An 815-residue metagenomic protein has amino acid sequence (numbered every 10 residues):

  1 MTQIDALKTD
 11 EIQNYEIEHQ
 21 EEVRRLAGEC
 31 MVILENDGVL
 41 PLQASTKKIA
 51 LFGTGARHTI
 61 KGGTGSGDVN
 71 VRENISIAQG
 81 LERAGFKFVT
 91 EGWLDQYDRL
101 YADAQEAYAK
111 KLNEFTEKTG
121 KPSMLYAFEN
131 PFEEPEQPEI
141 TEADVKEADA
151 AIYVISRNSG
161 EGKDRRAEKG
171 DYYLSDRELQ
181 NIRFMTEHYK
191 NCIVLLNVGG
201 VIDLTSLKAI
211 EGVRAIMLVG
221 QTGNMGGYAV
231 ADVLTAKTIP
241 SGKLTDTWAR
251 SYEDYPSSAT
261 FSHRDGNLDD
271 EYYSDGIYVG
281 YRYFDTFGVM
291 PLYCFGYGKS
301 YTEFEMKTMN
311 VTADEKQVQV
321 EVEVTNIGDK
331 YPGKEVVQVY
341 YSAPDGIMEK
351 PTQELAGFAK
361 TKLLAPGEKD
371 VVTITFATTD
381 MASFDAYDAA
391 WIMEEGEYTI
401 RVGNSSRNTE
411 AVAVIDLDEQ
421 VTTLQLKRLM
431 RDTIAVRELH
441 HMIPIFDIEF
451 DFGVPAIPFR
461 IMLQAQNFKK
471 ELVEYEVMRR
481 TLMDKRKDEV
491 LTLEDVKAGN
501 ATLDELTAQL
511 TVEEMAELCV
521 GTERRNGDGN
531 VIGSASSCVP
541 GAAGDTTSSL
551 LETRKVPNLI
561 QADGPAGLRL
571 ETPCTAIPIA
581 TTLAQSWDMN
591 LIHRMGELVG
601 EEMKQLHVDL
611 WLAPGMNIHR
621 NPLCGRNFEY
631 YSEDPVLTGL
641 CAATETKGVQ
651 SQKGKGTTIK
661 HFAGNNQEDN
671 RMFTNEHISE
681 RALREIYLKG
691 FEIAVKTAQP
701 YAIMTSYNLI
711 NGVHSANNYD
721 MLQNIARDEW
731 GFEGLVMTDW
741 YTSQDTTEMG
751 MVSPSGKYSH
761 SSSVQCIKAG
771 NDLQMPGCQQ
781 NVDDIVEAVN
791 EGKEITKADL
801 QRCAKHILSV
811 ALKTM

Functional and structural regions predicted by a protein language model:
M1-F384, A390-N408, T423-M815: Glycoside hydrolase catalytic-domain context in secreted enzymes
V414-L424: Short beta-strand edge segments in extracellular beta-sheet folds
